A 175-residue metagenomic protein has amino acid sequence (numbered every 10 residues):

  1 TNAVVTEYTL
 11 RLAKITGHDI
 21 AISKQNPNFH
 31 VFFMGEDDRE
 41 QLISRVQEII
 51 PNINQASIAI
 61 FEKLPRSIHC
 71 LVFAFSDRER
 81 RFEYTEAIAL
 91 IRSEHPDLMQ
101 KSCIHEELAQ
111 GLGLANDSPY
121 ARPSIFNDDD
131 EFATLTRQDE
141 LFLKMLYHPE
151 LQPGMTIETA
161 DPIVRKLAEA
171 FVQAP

Functional and structural regions predicted by a protein language model:
T1-I20: Zn2+-dependent metallopeptidase catalytic core
I15-G17, Q25-N28, Y84-E86, Q138: Extracytoplasmic
A21-L42, F126-D129: Acidic helix-start/capping segments at beta-turn-to-alpha-helix junctions
E40-L42, L98-S102: Extracytoplasmic/secreted cell-surface and envelope-processing proteins
I49-M99, L114-P175: Metalloprotease/metallohydrolase-associated module, dominated by Zn2+-dependent proteases
S102-A115: Active-site recognition of the HExxH zinc-binding catalytic motif
